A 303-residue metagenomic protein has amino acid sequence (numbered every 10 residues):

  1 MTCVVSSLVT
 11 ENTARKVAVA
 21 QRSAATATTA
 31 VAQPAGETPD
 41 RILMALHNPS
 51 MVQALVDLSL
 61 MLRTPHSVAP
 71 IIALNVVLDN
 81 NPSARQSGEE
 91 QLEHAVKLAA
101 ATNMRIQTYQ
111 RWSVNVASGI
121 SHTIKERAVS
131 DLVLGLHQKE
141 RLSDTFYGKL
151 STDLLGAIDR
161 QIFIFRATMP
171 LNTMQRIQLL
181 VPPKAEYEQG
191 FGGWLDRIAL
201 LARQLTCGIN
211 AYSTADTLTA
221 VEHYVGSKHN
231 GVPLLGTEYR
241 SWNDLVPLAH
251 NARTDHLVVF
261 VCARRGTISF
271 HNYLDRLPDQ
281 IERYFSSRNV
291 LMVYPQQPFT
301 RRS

Functional and structural regions predicted by a protein language model:
M1-M44, S50, S87, H94-A95 (+7 more regions): Membrane-interfacial segments at transmembrane helix termini in multi-pass membrane proteins
Q33-A35, R63, I124, A249: Replace "in large, NTP-powered and nucleic-acid-processing enzymes" with "in large, NTP-powered factors and other
A35-Q91, L98, T102, R176-T237 (+2 more regions): Small/aliphatic-rich secondary-structure junction motif
V56, S121, S151-T152: Short amphipathic alpha-helical segments
I72-V114, I124-R127, D131-E140, Y147-K149: Soluble catalytic regions of membrane-associated enzymes that act on cell-envelope and secretory-pathway components
G88-L92, G148-S151, L195, L274 (+1 more regions): Amphipathic alpha-helical segments in well-structured domains
A101-L132, H229-V290, Y294-S303: Structural beta-alpha unit
V129-D196, N210-D216: Soluble C-terminal extramembrane regulatory/interaction domains of multi-pass membrane proteins
